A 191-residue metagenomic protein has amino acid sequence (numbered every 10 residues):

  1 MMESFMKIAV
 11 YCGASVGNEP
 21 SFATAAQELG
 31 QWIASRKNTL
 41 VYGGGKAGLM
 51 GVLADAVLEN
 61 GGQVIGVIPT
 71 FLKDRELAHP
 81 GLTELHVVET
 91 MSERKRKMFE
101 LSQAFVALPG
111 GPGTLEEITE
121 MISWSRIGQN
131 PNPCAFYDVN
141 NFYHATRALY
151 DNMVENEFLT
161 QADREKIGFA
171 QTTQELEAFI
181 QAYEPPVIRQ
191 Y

Functional and structural regions predicted by a protein language model:
M2-L101, V139-Q174, A178, Y183-Y191: A cross-family phosphate/adenosyl-ligand binding-site feature
L58, S125-N132, F158-L159: Arginine/glycine-rich "motif VI" loop of SF2 helicases in the C-terminal RecA-like domain
Q63-I65, I127-Y137: Gly/Pro- and small hydrophobic-enriched strand-loop and loop-to-helix capping segments that sit at the rims
K95-I127, A135, P186-Y191: Active-site/ligand-binding-proximal alpha/beta "capping" segment
